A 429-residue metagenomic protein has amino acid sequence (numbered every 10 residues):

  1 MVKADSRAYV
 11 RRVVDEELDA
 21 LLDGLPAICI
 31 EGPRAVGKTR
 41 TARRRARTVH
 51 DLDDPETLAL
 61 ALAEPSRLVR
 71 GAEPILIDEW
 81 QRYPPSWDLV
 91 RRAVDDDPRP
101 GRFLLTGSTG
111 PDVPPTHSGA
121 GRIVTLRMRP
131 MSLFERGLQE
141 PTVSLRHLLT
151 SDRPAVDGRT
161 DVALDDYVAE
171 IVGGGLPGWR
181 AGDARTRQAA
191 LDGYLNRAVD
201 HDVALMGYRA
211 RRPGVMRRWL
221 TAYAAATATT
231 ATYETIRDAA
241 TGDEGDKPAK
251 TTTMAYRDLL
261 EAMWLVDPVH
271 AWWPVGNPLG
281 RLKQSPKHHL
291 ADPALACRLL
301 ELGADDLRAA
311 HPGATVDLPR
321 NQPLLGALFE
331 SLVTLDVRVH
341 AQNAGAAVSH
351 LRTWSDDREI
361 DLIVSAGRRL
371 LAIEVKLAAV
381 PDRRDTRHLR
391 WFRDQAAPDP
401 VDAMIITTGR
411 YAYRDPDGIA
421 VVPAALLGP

Functional and structural regions predicted by a protein language model:
M1-D19: N-terminal pre-Walker A segment at the start of P-loop NTPase domains
I30: Hydrophobic anchor at the beta1->P-loop junction of P-loop NTPases
K38: Conserved lysine of the Walker
T41-A42: Hydrophobic positions on the alpha1 helix immediately C-terminal to the Walker A/P-loop
L62-L104: Conserved nucleotide-sensing/catalytic segment adjacent to the nucleotide-binding pocket in NTP-handling enzymes
S108, V113-T229: Interdomain motor-coupling "hinge/lid" segment immediately C-terminal to the ATP-binding subdomain of NTP-driven enzymes
R180, A184-R369: Accessory nucleic acid-recognition modules appended to NTPase machines
T408-P429: Domain-level recognition of nuclease-like catalytic cores that cleave nucleotide substrates
